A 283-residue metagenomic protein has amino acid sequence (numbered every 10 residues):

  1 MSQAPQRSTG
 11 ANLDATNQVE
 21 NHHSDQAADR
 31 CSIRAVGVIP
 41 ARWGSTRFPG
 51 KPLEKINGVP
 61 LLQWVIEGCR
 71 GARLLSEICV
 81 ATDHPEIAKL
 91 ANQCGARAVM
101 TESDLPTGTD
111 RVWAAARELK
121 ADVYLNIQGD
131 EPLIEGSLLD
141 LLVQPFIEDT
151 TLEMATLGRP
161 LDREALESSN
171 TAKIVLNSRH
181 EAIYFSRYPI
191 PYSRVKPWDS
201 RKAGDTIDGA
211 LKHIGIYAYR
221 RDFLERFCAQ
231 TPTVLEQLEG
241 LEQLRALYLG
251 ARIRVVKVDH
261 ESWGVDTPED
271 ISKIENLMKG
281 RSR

Functional and structural regions predicted by a protein language model:
S2-S45: N-proximal low-complexity "stem/linker" segments adjacent to membrane-targeting elements
C31-A81: N-terminal glycine-rich phosphate-binding loop and ensuing alpha1 helix
L74, C94-G95, S178: Short, structured coil segments at secondary-structure junctions
L75, A121, D149-L152, A251: Short, high-confidence coil segments that cap the C-terminus of an alpha-helix and link into the following beta-strand
C79, P85-Q144: Short phosphate-binding loop-to-helix
T82-D83, I134, Y219, D266: A conserved hydrophobic position in a structured secondary element of the catalytic/binding core that shapes
I134-T233: Conserved core of the sugar-phosphate nucleotidyltransferase
D199-R283: Conserved alpha/beta core of the MobA/IspD/sugar-nucleotide pyrophosphorylase nucleotidyltransferase superfamily
